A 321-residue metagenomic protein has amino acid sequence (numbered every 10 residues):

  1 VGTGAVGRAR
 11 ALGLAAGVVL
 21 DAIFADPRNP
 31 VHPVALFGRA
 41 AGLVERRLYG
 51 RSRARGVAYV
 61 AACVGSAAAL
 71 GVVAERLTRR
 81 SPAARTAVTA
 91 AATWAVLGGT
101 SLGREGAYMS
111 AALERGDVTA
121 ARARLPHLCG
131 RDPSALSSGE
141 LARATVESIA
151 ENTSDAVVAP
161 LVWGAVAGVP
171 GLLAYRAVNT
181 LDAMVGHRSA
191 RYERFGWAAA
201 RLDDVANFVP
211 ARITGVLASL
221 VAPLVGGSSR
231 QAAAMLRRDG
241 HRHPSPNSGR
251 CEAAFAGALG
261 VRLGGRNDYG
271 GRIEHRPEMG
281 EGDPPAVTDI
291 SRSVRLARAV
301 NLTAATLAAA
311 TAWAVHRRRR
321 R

Functional and structural regions predicted by a protein language model:
V1-R321: Short amphipathic, positively biased membrane-proximal segments that drive organelle/inner-membrane targeting
